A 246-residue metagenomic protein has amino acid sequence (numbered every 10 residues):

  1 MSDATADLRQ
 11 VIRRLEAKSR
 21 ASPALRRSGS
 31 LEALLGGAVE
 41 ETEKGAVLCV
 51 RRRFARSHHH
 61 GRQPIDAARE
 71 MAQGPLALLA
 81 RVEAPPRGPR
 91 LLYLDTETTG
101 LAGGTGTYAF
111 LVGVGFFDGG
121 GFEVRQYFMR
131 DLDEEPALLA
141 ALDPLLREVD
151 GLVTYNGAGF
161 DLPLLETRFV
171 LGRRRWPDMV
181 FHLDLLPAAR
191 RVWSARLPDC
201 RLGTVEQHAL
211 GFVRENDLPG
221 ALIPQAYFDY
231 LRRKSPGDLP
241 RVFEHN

Functional and structural regions predicted by a protein language model:
M1-G88: N-terminal accessory regions of nucleic-acid-interacting proteins
T5, Y155, G159, P236-F243: Generic detection of long, well-ordered alpha-helical segments
V11-K18, L34, L145, R168 (+2 more regions): Residues that form generic nucleotide/phosphate-binding pockets
H60-G61, A102-T107, L164-L165: Short, conserved acidic/polar surface loops in the N-terminal third of protein domains
L79-G151: Conserved RNase H-like, two-metal-ion catalytic cores of nucleic-acid enzymes
L94, L183, H245: Single, functionally critical "micro-switch" positions that shape active/binding sites and transmembrane helices
G119-A209: Conserved DEDDh/DEDDy metal-dependent 3′-5′ exonuclease domain
L197, L202-N246: Acidic, Mg2+-coordinating catalytic module of metal-dependent nucleases/exonucleases that use a two-metal-ion mechanism
